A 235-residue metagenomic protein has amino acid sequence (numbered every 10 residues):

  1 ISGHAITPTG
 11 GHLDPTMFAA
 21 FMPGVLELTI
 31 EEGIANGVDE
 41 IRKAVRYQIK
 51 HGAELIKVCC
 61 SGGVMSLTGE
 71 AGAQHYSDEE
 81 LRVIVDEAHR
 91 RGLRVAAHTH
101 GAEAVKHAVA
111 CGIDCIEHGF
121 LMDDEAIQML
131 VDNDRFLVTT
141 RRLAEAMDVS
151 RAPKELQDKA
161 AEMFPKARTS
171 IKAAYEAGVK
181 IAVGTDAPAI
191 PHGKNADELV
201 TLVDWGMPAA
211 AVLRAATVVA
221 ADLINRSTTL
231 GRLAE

Functional and structural regions predicted by a protein language model:
I1-L93, A126-Q128, N133-S150: Divalent-metal coordination cores built from histidine and acidic residues
G3-H4, V58-C60, A97-G101, H118-F120 (+3 more regions): A cross-domain feature marking catalytic cores of carbohydrate-active enzymes and several ubiquitous metabolic/repair
A44, E103-A104, E125-A126, T169-S170 (+1 more regions): Short acidic active-site motifs
G52, I56, A88, H98 (+5 more regions): Divalent metal-coordination and catalytic microenvironments
R90, R94, K154-E155, M163-E235: His/Asp/Glu-enriched, well-ordered alpha-helical/loop segment that forms or immediately abuts the divalent-metal
G92-R135: Acidic, glycine-rich loop-and-beta core segments that form the ion-binding/anion-interacting portion of active sites
A110-C115, V131-L137, E155, G178-K180 (+1 more regions): Glycine-enriched alpha-helix->loop->beta-strand junction motifs that scaffold or abut catalytic
